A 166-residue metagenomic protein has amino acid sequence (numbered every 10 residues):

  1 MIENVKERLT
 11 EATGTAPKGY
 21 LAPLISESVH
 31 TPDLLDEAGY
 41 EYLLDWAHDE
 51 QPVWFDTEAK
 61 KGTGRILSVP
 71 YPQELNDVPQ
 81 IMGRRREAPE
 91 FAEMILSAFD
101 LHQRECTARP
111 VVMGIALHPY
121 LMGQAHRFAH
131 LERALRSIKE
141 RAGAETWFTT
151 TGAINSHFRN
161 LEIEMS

Functional and structural regions predicted by a protein language model:
M1, A16, N76, V112-P119: Generic alpha-helix detector with strongest preference for long hydrophobic helices that associate with membranes
M1, E87-I95, H126, H130: Soluble or luminal CAZymes and related metallo-dependent hydrolases
M1-R8: An active-site-proximal "capping" alpha-helix that borders the catalytic cofactor pocket
V5, G19-P23, T31-L34, A116-P119 (+2 more regions): Small-side-chain structural scaffolding
K6, P32-D36, E132-L135, K139: Non-transmembrane alpha-helical segments in soluble domains of secreted/periplasmic/extracellular proteins
T10-E11, T15-A108: Active-site-adjacent pocket scaffolds in enzyme catalytic domains
Y42, L96-S166: C-terminal domain-boundary segment and adjacent tail
